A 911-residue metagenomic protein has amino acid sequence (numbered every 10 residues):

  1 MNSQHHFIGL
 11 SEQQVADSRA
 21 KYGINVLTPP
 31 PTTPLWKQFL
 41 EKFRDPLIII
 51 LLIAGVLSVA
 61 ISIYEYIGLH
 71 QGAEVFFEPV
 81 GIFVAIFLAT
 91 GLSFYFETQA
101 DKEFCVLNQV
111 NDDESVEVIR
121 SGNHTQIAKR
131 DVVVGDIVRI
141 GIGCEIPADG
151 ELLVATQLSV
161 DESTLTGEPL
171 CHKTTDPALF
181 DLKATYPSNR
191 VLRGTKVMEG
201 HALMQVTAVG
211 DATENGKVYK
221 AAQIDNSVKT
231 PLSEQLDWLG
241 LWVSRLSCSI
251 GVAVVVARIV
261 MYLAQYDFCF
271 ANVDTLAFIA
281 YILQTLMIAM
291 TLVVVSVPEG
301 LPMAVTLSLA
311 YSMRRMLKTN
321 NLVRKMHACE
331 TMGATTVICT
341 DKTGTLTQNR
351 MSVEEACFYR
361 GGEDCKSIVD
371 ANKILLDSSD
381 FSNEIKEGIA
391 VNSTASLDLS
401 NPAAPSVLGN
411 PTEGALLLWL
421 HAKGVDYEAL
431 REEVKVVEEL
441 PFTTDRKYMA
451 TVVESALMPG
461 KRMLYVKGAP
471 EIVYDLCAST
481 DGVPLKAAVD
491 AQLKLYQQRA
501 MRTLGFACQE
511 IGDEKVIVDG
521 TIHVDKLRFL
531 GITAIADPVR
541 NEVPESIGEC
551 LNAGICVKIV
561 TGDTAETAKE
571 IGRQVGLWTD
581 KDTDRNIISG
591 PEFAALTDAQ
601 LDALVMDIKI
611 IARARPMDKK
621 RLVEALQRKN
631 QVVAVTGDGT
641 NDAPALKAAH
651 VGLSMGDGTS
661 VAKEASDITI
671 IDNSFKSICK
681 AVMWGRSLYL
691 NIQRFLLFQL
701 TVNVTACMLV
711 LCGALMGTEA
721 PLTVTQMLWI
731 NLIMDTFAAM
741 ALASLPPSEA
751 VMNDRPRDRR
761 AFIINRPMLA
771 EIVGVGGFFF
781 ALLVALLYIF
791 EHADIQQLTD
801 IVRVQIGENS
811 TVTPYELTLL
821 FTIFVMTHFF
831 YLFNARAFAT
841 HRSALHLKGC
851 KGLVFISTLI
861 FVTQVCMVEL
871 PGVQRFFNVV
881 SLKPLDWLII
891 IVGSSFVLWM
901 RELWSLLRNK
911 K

Functional and structural regions predicted by a protein language model:
M1-P756, A761-I764, F821, F838-K911: Conserved cytosolic headpiece of P-type ATPases
N630, V682, R686, A781-A793 (+1 more regions): Alpha-helix capping/termination and helix-coil
V702-A706, G774-L783: Core segments of transmembrane alpha-helices that mediate helix-helix packing or line hydrophobic substrate/ligand
A714-T723, I789-Y815: Helix-coil boundary and interhelical linker segments in multi-pass alpha-helical membrane proteins
M734, Y815-L832: Generic alpha-helical transmembrane segments
R759-G777, G807-L819: Membrane-water interface at loop-to-transmembrane-helix junctions
F778-A793, Q864-R875: Alpha-helical transmembrane segments and their membrane-interface junctions in multi-pass membrane proteins
